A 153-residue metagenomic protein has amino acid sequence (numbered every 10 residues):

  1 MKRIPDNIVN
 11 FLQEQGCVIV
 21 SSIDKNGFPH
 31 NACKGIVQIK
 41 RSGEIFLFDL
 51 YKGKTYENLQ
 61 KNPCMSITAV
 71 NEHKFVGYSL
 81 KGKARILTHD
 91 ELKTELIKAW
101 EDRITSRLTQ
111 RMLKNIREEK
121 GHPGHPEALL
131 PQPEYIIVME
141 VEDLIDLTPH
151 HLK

Functional and structural regions predicted by a protein language model:
M1-D6, K52-G53, P123: Charged, amphipathic alpha-helical segments
M1-L47: N-terminal structural module
I8-V9, Y56, G124-L129: A generic local secondary-structure boundary/capping motif
L12-C17, K61-N62, P133: A short, compositionally biased
I23, V70, E140-E142: Structured loops at beta-to-helix junctions and adjacent beta-edge loops in soluble globular domains
F28-N31, F75-S79: Short, mixed charged/polar active-site loops that provide acid/base catalysis or chelate metal/phosphate cofactors
I36-K74: A short mixed-secondary-structure module that forms the rim of ligand-binding clefts
G77-K153: Charged, gly/pro-rich active-site loop segments
